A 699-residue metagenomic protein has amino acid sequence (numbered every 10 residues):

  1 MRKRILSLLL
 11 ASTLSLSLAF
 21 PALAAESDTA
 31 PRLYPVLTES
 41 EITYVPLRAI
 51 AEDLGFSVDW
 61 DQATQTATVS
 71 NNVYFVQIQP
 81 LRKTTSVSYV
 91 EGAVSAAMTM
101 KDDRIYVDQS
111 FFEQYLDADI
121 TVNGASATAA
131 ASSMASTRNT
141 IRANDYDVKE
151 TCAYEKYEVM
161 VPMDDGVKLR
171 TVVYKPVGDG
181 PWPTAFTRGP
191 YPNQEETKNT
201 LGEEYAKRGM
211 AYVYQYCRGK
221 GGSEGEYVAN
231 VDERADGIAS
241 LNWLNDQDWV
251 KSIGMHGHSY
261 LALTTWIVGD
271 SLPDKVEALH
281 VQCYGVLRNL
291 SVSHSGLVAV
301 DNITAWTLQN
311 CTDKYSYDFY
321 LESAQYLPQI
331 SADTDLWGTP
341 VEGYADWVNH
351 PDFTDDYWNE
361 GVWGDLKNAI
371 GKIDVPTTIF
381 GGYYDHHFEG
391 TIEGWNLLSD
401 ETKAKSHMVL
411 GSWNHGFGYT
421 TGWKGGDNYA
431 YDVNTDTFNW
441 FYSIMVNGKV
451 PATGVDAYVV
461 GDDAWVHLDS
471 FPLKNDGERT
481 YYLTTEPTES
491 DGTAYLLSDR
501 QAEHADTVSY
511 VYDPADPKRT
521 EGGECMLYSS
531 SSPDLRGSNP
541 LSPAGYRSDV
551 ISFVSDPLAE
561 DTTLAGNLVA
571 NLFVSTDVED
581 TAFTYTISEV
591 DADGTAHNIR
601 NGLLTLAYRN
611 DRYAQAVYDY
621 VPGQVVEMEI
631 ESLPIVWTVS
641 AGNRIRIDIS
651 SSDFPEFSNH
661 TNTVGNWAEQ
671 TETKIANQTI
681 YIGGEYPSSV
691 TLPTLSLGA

Functional and structural regions predicted by a protein language model:
R2-R138: Primary recognition of N-terminal secretory signal peptides and signal-anchoring hydrophobic helices
I141-G178, V554, L558-E560: N-terminal cap/lid segment of alpha/beta-hydrolase-fold proteins
P176-N245, K251, T420-G425, G545-R547 (+4 more regions): Cap/lid segment of the alpha/beta-hydrolase catalytic domain
K207, D270-K372: Accessory cap/linker subdomain of secreted extracellular hydrolases
D248-S259: Alpha/beta-hydrolase fold nucleophile elbow
G257-I267: Glycine-rich nucleophile elbow surrounding the catalytic serine of serine-hydrolase chemistry
I373, I379-G381: Short beta-strand/loop motif that positions the catalytic acidic residue of the alpha/beta-hydrolase fold
W423-A699: C-terminal, loop-rich substrate-recognition/catalytic regions characterized by aromatic stacking residues
